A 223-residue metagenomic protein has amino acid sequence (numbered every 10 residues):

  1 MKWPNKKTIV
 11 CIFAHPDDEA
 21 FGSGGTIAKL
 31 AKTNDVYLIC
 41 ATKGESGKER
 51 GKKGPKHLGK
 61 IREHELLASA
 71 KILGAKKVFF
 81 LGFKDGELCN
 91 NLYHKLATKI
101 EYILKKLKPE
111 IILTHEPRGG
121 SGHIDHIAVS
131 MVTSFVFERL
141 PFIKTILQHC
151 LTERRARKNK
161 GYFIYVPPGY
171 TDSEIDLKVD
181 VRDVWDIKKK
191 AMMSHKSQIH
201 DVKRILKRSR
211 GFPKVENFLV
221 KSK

Functional and structural regions predicted by a protein language model:
M1-K108, S134-F135, R139, I143: Active-site rim/loop-helix segments in enzyme catalytic domains that contact anionic ligands
K2-T8, N90-K223: Metal-dependent de-N-acetylase/amidase catalytic core
